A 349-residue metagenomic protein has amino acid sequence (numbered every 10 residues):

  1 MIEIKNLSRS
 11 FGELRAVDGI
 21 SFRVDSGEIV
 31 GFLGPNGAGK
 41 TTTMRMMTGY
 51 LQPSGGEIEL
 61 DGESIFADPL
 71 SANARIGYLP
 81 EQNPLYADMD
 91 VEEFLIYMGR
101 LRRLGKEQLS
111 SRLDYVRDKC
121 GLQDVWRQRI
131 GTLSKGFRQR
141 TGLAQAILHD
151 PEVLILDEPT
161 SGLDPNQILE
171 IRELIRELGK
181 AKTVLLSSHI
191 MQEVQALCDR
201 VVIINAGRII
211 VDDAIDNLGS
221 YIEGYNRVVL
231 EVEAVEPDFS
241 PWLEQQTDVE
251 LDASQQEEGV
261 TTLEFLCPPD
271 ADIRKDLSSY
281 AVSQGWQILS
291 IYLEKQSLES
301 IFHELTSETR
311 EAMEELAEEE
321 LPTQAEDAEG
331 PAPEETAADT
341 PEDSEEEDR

Functional and structural regions predicted by a protein language model:
I2-I4, R9-A206, I210-V211: ABC transporter nucleotide-binding domains
R9, S254-Q256, L293: Hydrophobic/anchoring residues in structured secondary elements
S26, D124, V232-A234, C267-P269 (+1 more regions): Non-catalytic surface loops within mature trypsin-like serine protease
E57, R129, R227, Q287-S290: Residues at or immediately flanking beta-strands
R102, V201, I222, N226 (+4 more regions): Conserved NTP-handling cores and scaffolds of large molecular machines
R172-L266: ABC transporter nucleotide-binding domain
P269-R349: C-terminal coupling/interaction segments
